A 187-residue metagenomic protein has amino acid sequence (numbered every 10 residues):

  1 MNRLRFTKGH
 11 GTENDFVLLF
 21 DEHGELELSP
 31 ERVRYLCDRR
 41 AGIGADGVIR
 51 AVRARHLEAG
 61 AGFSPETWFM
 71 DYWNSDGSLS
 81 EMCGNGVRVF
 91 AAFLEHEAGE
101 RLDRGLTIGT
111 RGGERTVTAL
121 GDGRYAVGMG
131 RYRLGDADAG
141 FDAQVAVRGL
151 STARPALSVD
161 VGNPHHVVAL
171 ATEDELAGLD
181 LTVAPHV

Functional and structural regions predicted by a protein language model:
M1-G121, V167-V187: A glycine-rich beta-to-alpha transition motif near the start of alpha/beta enzyme domains, typified by
T12, Y132, P164: Short glycine-rich anion-binding loops that position phosphate/pyrophosphate groups of nucleotides and phosphorylated
G47, G130, A156-S158, A184-P185: Glycine-centered structural positions embedded in regular secondary structure
S75, Y132-L134: Short coil/turn motifs at secondary-structure junctions
S80, G130-Y132: Flexible, glycine/proline-enriched loop segments at strand-loop-helix junctions that form or flank small-ligand binding
D122, Y132, A139: Alpha/beta catalytic cores of group-transfer enzymes, especially the acyltransferase/condensing modules of polyketide
V127-M129, D136: Intrinsically disordered, low-complexity regions enriched in acidic/Ser/Thr/Pro/Gln residues
A143-A177: Internal active-site segments that recognize and position negatively charged phosphoryl groups and nucleotide moieties
